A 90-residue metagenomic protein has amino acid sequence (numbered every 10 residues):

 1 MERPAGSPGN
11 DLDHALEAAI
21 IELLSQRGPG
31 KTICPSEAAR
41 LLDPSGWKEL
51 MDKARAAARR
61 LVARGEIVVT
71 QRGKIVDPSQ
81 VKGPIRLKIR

Functional and structural regions predicted by a protein language model:
M1-G9: Long, low-complexity, charged/polar intrinsically disordered regions in eukaryotic proteins
P4, H14-A19, S79-V81: N-terminal and secondary-structure boundary signal
G6, A39-L50: Short helix-coil junctions and helix-kink-helix linkers
D11-T32: Positively charged, polyanion-binding regions of nucleic-acid-associated proteins
A15, I33-C34, E49, K53: Alpha-helix N-cap and coil->helix boundary residues
G30-L41: Short acidic, hydrophobic short linear motifs in intrinsically disordered regions
W47-T70: Charge-enriched amphipathic alpha-helical scaffolds
R72-R90: Short, cationic-aromatic polyanion-contact patches
